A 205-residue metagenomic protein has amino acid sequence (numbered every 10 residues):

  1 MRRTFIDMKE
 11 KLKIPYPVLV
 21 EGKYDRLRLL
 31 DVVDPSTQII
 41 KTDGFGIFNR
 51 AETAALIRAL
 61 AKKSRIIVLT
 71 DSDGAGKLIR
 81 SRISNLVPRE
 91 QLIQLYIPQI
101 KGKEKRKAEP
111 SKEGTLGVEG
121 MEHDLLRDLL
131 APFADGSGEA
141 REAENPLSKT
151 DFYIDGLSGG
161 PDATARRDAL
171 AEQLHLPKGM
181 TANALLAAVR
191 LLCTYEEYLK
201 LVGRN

Functional and structural regions predicted by a protein language model:
M1-E21: A short, flexible N-terminal coil/short beta segment enriched in small residues
P15-Y16, K23-L27, D31-K63: Acidic, glycine-rich catalytic loops of TOPRIM or P-loop NTPase phosphate-binding modules used across DNA replication
L19-E21, A61-A75: Acidic beta-strand-to-loop metal/phosphate-binding motif
Y24-D25, D73-A75, I100-G102: Conserved nucleotide-binding/hydrolysis micro-motifs of P-loop NTPases
R26, A54, G76-R80, E119-R127 (+1 more regions): Amphipathic alpha-helical transducer elements in NTP-driven molecular machines
A55, L60, G74-K77, S81-P88 (+1 more regions): Phosphate- and other anionic-substrate recognition elements at nucleic-acid/protein interfaces
N85-D135: Long, charge-dense
D128-A131, D135-N205: C-terminal, charge/polar-rich interaction regions
